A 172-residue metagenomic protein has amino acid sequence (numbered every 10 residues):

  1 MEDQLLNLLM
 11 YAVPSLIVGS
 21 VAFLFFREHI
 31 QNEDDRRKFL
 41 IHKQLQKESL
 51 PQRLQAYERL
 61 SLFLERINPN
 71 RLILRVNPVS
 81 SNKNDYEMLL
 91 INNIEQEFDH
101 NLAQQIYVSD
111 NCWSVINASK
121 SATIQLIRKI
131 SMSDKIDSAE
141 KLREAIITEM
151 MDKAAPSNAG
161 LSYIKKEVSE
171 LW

Functional and structural regions predicted by a protein language model:
M1-V13: Feature marks short, highly hydrophobic, charge-poor N-terminal signal-anchor/signal peptide-like helices that anchor
L6, A22-F23, R27-W172: Conserved non-transmembrane functional hotspots
Y11-V21: Single-pass alpha-helical transmembrane signal-anchor segments in small membrane proteins across taxa
